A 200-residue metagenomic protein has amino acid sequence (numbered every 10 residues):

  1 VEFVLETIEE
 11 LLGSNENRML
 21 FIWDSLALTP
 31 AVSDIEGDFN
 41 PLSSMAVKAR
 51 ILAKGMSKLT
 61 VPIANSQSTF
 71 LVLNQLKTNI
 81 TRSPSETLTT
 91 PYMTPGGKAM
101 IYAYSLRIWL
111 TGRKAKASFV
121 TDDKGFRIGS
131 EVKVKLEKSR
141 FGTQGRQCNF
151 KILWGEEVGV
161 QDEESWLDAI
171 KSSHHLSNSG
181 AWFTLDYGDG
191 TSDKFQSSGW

Functional and structural regions predicted by a protein language model:
V1-K54: Conserved inter-motif catalytic segment of the P-loop NTP-binding fold
E10, S14, L110-G112, K135 (+1 more regions): Catalytic phosphate/metal-binding cores of nucleic-acid and nucleotide-processing enzymes, i.e., regions that mediate
R18, Q67, N178-G180: Short secondary-structure junction motifs
M45-S173: Phosphate-binding/switch region of NTP-binding enzymes
D122, S177, Y187: Acidic surface patches and DE-rich sequence motifs
A169-S179, F183: PDZ/PDZ-like groove recognition
A181-W200: Terminal-proximal interaction/regulatory segments of ATP-powered molecular machines
